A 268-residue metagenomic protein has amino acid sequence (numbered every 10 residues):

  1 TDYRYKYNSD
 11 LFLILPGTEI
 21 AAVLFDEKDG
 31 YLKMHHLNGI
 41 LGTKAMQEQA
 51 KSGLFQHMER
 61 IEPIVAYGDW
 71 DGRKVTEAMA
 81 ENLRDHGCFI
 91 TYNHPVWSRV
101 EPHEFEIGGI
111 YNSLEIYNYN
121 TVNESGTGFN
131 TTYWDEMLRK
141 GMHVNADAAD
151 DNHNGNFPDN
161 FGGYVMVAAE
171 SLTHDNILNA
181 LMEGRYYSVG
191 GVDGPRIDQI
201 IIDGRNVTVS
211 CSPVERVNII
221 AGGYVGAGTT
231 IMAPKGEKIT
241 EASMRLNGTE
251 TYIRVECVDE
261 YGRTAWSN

Functional and structural regions predicted by a protein language model:
T1-F89, N93, V100-P102, I107-G109 (+4 more regions): A metal-dependent hydrolase metal-coordination microenvironment
E27-G42, R99-N268: Charged catalytic cores and adjacent phosphate/nucleic-acid-binding surfaces used for phosphate/nucleic-acid chemistry
